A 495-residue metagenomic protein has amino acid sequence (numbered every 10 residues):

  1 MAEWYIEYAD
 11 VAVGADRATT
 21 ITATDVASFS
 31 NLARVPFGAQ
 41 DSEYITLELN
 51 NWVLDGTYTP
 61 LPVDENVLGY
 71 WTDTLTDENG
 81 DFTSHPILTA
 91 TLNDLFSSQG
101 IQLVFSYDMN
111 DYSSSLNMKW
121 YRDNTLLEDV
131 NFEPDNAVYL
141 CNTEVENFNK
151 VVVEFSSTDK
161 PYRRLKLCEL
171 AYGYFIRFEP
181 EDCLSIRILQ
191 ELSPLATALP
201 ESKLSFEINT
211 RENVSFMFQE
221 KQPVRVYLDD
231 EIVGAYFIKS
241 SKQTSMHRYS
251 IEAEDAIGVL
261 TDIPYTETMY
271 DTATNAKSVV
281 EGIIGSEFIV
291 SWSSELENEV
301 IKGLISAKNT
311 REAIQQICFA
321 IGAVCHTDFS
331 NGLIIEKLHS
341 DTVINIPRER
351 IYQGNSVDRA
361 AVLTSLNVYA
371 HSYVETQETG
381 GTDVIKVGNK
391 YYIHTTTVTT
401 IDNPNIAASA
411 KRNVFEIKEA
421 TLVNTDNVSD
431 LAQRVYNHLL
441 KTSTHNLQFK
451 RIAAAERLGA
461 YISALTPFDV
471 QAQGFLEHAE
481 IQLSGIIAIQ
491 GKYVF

Functional and structural regions predicted by a protein language model:
M1-A15, R122-T125, E144-V152, S156-Y172 (+2 more regions): Short beta-strand-centered interaction patches in the first periplasmic/extracellular domains of large envelope
M1-P60, Y174-E181, R211-F288: Surface-exposed cap/loop segments at beta↔alpha junctions
A2-D77, L127, F178, P347-G388 (+6 more regions): Leucine-centric amphipathic alpha-helical interface motifs
T57, L61-V130, D135-P180: Aromatic, loop-rich ligand-recognition surfaces of beta-strand-rich domains
D81-S84, D94-Q99, L103-R122, P134 (+4 more regions): An acidic/polar, Gly/Ser/Thr-rich interaction patch typically located in mid-to-C-terminal regions of proteins
T89, D129, L140, I232-F237 (+3 more regions): Well-ordered beta-strand positions in beta-sheet-rich domains
Y162-L165, D230-I238, F468-E477: Short, Lys/Arg- and Gly-enriched loop/turn segments at beta-strand edges
E169-L199: Solvent-exposed edge beta-strands and adjacent loop segments that serve as assembly or binding interfaces
